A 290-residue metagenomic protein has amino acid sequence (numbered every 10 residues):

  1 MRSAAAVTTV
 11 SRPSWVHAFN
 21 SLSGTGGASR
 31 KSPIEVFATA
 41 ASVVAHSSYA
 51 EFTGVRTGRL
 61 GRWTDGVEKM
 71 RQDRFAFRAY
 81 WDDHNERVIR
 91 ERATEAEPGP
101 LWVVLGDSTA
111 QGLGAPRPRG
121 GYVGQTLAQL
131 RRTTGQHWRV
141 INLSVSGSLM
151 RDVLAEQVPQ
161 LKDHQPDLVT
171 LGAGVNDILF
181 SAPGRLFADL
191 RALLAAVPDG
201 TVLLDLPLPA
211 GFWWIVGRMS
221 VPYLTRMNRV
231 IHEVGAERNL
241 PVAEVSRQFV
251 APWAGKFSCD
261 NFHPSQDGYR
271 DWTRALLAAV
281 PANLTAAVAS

Functional and structural regions predicted by a protein language model:
M1-V103, P116, R132-T134, H164-Q165 (+3 more regions): N-terminal secretory targeting modules
N20, A155-S290: Alpha-helical cap/lid subdomain in secreted, periplasmic, or secretory-pathway luminal O-acyl-processing enzymes
S32, V44, W63-V67, G121 (+2 more regions): Poly-acidic low-complexity segments
D73-E86, S108-P116, L143-M150, R185-L194 (+1 more regions): Short, mixed-charge, low-aromatic patches
D82, R119-Y122, L149-M150, V221 (+1 more regions): A short linear-motif detector with a strong N-terminal bias
P98, Q136-R139, P209, R238: Residue-level signal for beta-strand positions within conserved beta-sheet cores that form or flank
L101-V103, T109-A188: Conserved SGNH/GDSL esterase-like catalytic core that processes O-acyl groups on lipids and polysaccharides
L105-G106, L204: Short hydrophobic segments within beta-strands
